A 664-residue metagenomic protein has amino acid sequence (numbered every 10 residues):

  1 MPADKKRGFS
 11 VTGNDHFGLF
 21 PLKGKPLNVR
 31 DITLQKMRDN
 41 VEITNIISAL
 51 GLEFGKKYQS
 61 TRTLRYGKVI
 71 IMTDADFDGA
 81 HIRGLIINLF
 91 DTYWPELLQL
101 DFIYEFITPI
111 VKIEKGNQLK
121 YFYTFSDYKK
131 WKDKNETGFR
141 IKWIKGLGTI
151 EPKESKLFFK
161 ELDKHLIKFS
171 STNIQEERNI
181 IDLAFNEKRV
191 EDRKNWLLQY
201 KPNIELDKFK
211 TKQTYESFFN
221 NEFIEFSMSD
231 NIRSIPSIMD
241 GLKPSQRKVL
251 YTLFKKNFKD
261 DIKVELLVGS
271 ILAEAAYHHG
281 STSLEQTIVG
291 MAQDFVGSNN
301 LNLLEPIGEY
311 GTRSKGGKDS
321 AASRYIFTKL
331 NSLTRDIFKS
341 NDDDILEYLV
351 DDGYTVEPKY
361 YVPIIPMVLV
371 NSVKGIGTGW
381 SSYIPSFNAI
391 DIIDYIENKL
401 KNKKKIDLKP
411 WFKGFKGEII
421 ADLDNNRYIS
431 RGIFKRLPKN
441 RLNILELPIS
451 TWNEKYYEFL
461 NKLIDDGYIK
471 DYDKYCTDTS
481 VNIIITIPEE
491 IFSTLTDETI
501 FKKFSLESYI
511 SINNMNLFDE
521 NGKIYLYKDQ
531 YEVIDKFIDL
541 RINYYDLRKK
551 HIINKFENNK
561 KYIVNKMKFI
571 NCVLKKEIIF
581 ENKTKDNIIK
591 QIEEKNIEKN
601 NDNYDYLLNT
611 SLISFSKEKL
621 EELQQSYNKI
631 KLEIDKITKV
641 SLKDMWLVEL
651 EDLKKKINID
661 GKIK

Functional and structural regions predicted by a protein language model:
M1-K664: Conserved phosphate-chemistry cores used by DNA topoisomerases
